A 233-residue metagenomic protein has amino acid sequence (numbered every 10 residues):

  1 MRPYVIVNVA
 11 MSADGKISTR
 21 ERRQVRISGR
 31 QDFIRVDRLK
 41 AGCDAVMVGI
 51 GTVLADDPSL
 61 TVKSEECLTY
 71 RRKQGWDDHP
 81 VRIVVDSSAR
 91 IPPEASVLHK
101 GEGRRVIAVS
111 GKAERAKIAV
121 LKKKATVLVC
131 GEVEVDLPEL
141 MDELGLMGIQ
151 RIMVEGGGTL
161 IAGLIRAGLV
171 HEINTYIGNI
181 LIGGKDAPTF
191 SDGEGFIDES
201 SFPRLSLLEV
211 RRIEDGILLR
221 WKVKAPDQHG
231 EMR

Functional and structural regions predicted by a protein language model:
M1-R233: Enzymes that bind and transform nitrogen-containing heteroaromatic metabolites
